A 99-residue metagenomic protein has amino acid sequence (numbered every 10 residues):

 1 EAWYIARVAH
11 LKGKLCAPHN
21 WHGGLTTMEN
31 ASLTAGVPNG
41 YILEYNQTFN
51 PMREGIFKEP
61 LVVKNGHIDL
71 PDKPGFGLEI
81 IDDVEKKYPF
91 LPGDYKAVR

Functional and structural regions predicted by a protein language model:
E1-H67, P71-P74: Shared catalytic-loop signature of beta/alpha-barrel
F76-R99: Extended hydrophobic packing segments that form well-structured cores
